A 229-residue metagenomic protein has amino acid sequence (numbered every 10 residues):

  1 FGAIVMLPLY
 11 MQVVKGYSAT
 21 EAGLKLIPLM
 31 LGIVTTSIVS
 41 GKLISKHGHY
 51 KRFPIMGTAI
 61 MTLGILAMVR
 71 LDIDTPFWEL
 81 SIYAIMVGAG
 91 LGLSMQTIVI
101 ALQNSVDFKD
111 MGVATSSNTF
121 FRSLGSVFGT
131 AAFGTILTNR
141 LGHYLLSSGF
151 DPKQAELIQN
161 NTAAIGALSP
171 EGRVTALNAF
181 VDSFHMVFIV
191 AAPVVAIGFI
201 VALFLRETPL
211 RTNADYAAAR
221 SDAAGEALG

Functional and structural regions predicted by a protein language model:
F1-V113, P209, E226-G229: Transmembrane core module of solute transporters
I100-A101, N118-R206, R211-G229: Hydrophobic transmembrane architecture of multi-pass small-molecule transporters
